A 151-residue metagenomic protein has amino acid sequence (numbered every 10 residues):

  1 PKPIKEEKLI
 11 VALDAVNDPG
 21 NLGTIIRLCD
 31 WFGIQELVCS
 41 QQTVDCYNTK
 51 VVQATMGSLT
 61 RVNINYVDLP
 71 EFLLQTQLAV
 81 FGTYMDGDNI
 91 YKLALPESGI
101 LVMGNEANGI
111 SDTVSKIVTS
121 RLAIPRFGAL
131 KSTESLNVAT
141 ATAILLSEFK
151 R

Functional and structural regions predicted by a protein language model:
P1-G87: RNA substrate-binding interface of SAM-dependent RNA methyltransferases
V16-P19, Q53, I100, N105 (+1 more regions): Short glycine- and Lys/Arg-enriched binding-loop motifs that mark or flank ligand-binding interfaces
L28-F32, T43-T60, S115-R151: Structured adenosyl-cofactor binding patch, chiefly the S-adenosyl-L-methionine
V38-Q41, I64-D68, Y91, N108-D112 (+2 more regions): Short, surface-exposed, polar/charged, turn-prone segments marking secondary-structure boundaries
F72-Q75, K92, K131-V138: Short, charged, surface-exposed secondary-structure boundary motifs
G82-S132: Active-site/ligand-binding-proximal alpha/beta "capping" segment
